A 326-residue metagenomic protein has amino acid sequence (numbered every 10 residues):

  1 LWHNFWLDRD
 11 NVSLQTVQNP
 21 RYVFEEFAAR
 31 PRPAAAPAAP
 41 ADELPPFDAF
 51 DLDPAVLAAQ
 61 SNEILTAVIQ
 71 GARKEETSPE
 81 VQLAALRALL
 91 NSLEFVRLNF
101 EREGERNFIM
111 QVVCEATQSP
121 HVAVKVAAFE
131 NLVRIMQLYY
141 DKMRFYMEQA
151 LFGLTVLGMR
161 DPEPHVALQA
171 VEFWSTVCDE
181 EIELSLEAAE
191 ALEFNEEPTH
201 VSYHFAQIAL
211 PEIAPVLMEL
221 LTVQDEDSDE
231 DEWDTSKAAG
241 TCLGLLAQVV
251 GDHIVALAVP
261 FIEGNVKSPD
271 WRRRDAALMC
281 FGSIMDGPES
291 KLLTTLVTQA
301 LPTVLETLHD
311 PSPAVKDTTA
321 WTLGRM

Functional and structural regions predicted by a protein language model:
L1-F5, P31-R73, F100-T117, R144-G158 (+3 more regions): HEAT/HEAT-like alpha-solenoid repeats
L1-W6, T16-A28, E43-A49, A85-V96 (+8 more regions): Hydrophobic residues within the alpha-helices of tandem HEAT/HEAT-like
D8-R9, S13, E76-S78, P120-H121 (+4 more regions): Short inter-helical turns and helix N-cap capping residues of alpha-solenoid HEAT/ARM repeat scaffolds
N11, E80, N91, R134 (+4 more regions): Alpha-helical scaffold domains
E76-E80, F194-E197, M218-S236: Acidic, Ser/Thr- and Gly/Pro-rich intrinsically disordered linkers and low-complexity segments that flank or connect
V124-V126, G153-L154, M159-R160, E172 (+6 more regions): Long, polar/charge-rich, low-hydrophobicity segments
